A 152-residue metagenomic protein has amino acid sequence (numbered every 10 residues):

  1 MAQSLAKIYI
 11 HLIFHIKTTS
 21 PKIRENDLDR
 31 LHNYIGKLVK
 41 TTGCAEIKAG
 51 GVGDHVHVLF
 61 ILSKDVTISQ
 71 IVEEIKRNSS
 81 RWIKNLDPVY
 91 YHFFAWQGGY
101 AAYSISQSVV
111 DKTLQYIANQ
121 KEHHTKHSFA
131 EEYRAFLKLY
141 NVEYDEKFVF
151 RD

Functional and structural regions predicted by a protein language model:
M1-D152: Basic nucleic-acid-binding interfaces
